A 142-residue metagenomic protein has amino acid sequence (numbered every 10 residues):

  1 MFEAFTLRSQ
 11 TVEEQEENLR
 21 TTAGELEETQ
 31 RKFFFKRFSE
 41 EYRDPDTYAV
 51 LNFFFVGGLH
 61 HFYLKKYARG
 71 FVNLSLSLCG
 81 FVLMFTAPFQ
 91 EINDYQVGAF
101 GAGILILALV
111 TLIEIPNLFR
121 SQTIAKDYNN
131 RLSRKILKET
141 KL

Functional and structural regions predicted by a protein language model:
F2-A49, N73-L142: Transmembrane helix recognition focused on a "late"/terminal membrane span
L51-Y67: Membrane-helix boundary/interface segments in integral membrane proteins
